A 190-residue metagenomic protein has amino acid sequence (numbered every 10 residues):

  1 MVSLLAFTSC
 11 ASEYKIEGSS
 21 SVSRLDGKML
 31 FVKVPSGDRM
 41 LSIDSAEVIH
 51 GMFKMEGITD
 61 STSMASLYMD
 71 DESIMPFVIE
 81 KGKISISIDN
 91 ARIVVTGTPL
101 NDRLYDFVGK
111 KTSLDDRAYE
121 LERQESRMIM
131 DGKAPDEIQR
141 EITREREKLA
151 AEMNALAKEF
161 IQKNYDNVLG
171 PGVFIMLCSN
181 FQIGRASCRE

Functional and structural regions predicted by a protein language model:
M1-T8: Sec-dependent bacterial lipoprotein signal peptides
C10-N154: A non-transmembrane, solvent-exposed segment enriched in polar/low-complexity residues
M153, L169-G170, R185: N-terminal alpha-helical segment
D166-M176: Amphipathic alpha-helical repeat scaffolds of TPR domains
C178-F181: Short coil/turn linking the two alpha-helices of tandem helical-hairpin repeats
I183-E190: Residue-level detector of conserved catalytic or cofactor/ligand-binding positions in enzyme active sites
